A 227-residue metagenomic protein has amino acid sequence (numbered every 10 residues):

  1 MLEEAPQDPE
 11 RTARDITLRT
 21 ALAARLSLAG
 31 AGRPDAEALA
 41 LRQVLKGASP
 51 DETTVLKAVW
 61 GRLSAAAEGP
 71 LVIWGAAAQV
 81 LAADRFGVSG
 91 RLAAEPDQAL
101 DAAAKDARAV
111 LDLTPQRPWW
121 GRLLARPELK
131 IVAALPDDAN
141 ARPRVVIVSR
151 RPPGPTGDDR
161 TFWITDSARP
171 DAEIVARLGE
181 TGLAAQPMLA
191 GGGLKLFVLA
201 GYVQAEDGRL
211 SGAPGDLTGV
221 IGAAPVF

Functional and structural regions predicted by a protein language model:
M1-F227: Domain-level signature for soluble enzymes in the chorismate/prephenate branch of the shikimate pathway
